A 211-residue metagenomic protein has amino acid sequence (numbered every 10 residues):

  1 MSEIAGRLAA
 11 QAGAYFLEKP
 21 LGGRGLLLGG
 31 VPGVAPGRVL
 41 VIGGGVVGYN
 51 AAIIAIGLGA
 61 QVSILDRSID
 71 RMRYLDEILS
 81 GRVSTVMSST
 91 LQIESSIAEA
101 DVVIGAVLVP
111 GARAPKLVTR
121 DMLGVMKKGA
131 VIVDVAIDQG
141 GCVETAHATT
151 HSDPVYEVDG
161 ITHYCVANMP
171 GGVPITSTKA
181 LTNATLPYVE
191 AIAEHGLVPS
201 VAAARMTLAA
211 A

Functional and structural regions predicted by a protein language model:
M1-A12, F16-L27, I137, C142-A211: Adenosine-phosphate binding glycine-rich loop
E3-R7, G45-Y49, L65, I69 (+6 more regions): Electropositive phosphate-/nucleotide-binding environments in soluble metabolic enzymes
A10, A51-A52, M72, L123 (+1 more regions): Generic hydrophobic/aromatic pocket-lining and core-packing "Φ" positions
G22-G105: Glycine-rich phosphate/diphosphate-binding loop of Rossmann-like nucleotide-binding domains
S68, P110, M169: Residue-level "edge-of-site" marker
E77-D159: Rossmann-like adenosine-cofactor binding region
